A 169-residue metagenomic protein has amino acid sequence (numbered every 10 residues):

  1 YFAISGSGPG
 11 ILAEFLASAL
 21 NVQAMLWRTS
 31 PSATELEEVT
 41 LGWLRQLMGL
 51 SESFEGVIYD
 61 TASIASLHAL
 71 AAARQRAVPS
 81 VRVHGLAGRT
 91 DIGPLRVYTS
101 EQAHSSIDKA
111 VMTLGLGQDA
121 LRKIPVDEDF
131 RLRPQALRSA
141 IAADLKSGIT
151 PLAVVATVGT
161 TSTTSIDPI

Functional and structural regions predicted by a protein language model:
Y1-S53: N-terminal entrance/gating region of PLP-dependent enzymes' catalytic architecture
L20, A24, E52-G56, R122-V126 (+1 more regions): Cysteine-centered functional microenvironments
Q23, L44-M48, A73-S80, S162: A generic secondary-structure signal for well-formed alpha-helical elements
M25-E37, Y59, S63, R96-S100 (+2 more regions): Short acidic-aromatic active-site loops that bind/stabilize oxyanions
E37, L41, E55-L86, S106-V111: Conserved beta-loop-alpha segment that forms the PLP phosphate-binding cup at the N-terminus of a helix
L44, A69, A73, L137-I141: Generic hydrophobic alpha-helical segments
V78-G85, R89-P151, A156, T163: PLP-dependent aminotransferase-class I/II
S165-I169: Catalytic PLP-binding core of fold-type I/II PLP enzymes
